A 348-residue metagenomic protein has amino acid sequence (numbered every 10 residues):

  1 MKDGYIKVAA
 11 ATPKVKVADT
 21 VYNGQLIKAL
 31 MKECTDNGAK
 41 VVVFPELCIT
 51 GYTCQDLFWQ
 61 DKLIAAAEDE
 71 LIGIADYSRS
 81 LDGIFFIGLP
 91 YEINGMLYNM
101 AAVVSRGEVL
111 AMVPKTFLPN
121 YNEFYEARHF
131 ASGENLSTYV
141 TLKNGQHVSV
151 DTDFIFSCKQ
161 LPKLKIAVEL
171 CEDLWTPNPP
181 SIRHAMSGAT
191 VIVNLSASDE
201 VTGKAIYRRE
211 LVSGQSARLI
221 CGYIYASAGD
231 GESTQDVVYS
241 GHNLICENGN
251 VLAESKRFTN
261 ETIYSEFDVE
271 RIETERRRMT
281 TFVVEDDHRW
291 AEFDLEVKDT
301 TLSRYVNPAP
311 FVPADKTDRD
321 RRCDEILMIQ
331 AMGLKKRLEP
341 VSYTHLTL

Functional and structural regions predicted by a protein language model:
M1-L346: Enzyme catalytic cores with a strong preference for nitrogen-chemistry domains
